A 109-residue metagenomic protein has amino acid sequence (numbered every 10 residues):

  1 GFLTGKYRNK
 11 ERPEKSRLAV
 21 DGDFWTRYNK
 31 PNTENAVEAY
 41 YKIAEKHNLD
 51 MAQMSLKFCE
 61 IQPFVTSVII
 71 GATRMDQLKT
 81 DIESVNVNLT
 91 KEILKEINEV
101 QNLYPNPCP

Functional and structural regions predicted by a protein language model:
G1-I43: Glycine-rich, positively charged active-site loop/lid region within alpha/beta enzyme cores that binds and organizes
F2, D76-T80, P105: Short active-site-adjacent structural elements
R8, R12, F64, V87 (+1 more regions): Residue-level marker of structural boundaries
A19-F24, I82, K95-V100: Short, surface-exposed, polar/charged, turn-prone segments marking secondary-structure boundaries
Y28-N86: Conserved short secondary-structure transition element at the edge of the structured enzyme core that lines
N88-P109: Extended hydrophobic/aromatic segments used for targeting, binding, or gating
